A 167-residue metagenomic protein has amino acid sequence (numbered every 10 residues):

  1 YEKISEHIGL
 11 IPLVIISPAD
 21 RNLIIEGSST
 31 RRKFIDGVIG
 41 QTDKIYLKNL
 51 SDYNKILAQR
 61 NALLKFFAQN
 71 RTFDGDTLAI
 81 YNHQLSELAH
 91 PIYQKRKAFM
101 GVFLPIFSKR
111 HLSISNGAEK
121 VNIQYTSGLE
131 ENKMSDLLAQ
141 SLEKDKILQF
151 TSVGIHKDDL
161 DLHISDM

Functional and structural regions predicted by a protein language model:
Y1-L64: Extended, charged alpha-helical "arm/stalk" segments used for dimerization and assembly in large NTPase-driven machines
A68, T72-M167: Conserved NTPase motor "head" modules and their coupling/switch loops across ABC/AAA+ ATPases, GTPases, and GHKL ATPases
